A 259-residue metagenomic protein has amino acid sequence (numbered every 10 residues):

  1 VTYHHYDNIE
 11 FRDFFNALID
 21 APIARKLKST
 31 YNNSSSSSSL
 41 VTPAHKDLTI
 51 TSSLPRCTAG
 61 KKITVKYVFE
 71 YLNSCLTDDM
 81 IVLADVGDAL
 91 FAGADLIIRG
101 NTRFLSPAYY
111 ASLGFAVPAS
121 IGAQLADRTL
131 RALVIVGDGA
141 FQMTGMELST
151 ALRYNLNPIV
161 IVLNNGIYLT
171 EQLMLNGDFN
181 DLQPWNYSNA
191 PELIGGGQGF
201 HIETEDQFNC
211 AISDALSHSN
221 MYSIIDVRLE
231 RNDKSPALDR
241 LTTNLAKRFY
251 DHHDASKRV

Functional and structural regions predicted by a protein language model:
V1-A44, L175, I212: Glycine-rich, acidic loop regions that bind phosphate or pyrophosphate groups
T2-H5, P55-G60, F200: Flexible, glycine/proline-enriched loop segments at strand-loop-helix junctions that form or flank small-ligand binding
N8-F15, F91-V259: Thiamine diphosphate
P22-S29, T58, D79, L83 (+3 more regions): Short secondary-structure junctions and interdomain/linker hinges
L27, Y31-V41, I50, L54 (+2 more regions): Conserved acidic/glycine
Y31, D85-V86, D226: Short coil/turn segments at secondary-structure boundaries
L40-A123: Active-site diphosphate/adenylate-binding microenvironment
